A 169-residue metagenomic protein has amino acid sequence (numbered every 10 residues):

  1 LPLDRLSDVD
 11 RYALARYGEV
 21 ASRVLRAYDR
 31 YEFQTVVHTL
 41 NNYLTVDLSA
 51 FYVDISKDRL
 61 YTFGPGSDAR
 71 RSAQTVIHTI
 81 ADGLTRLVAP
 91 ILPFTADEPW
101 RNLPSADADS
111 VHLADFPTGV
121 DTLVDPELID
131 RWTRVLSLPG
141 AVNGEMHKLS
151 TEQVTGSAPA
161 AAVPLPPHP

Functional and structural regions predicted by a protein language model:
L1-L25, V53-E145, L149-E152, A158-P167: Acidic, turn-prone loop/beta-hairpin segments
Y28-T35: Short helix-adjacent coil turns
